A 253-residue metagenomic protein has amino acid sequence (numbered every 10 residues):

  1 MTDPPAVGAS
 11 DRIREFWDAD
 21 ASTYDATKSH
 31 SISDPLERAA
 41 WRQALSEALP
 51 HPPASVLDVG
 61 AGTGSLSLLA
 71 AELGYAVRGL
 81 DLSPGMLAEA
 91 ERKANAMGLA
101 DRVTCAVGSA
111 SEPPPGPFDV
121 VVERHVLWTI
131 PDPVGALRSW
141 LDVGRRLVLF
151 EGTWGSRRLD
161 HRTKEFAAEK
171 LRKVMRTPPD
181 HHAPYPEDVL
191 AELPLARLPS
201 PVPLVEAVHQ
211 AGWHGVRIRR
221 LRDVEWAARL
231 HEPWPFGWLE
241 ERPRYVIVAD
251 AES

Functional and structural regions predicted by a protein language model:
M1-P52, R222-V224, L239: Conserved class I S-adenosyl-L-methionine
L57, T63-S111: Class I SAM-dependent methyltransferase SAM/SAH-binding core
E112-G116: Short conserved loop adjoining the S-adenosyl-L-methionine
V122: A conserved beta-strand element that flanks and buttresses the S-adenosyl-L-methionine
V134-R146: A short glycine-rich, Lys/Arg-flanked "PGG" loop and its adjoining helix->strand segment in the class I
V148-P178: Conserved class I S-adenosyl-L-methionine
L195-G212: Short alpha-helix
W213-E225: Conserved S-adenosyl-L-methionine
